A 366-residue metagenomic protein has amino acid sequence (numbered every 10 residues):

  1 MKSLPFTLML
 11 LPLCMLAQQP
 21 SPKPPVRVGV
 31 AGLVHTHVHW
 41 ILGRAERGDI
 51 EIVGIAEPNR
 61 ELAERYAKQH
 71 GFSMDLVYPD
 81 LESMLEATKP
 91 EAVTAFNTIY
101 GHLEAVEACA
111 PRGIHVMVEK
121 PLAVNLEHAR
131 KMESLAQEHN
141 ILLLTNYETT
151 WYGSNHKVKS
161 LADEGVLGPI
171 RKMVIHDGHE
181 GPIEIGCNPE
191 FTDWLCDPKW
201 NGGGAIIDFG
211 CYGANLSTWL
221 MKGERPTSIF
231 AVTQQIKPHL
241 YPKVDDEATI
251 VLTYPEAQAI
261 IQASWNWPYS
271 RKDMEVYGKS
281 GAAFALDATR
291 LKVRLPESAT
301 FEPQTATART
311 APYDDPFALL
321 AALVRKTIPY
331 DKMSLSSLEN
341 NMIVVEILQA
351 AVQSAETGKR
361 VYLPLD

Functional and structural regions predicted by a protein language model:
L10-A17: Hydrophobic h-region of N-terminal signal peptides that target proteins for export in Gram-negative bacteria
A17-G71: N-terminal Rossmann-like dinucleotide-binding module
Q19-P22, A92-T94, A322-D366: C-terminal helix-rich "cap/oligomerization" subdomain common to oxidoreductases
T36, T150-L240, G358: Predominantly a Rossmann-like dinucleotide-binding segment in NAD(P)-dependent oxidoreductases
L62, F72-L135: Beta-loop-alpha module in the N-terminal Rossmann-like domain of NAD(P)-dependent dehydrogenases, especially those
K131-T149, R171: Rossmann-fold dehydrogenase core element
E184, K272-I343, V361: C-terminal glycine/acidic-rich active-site capping loop/insertion
G213-K292, A318-I328, A350-A351, P364: Contiguous beta-strand/loop segments that form the cofactor/metal-binding neighborhood of enzyme cores
